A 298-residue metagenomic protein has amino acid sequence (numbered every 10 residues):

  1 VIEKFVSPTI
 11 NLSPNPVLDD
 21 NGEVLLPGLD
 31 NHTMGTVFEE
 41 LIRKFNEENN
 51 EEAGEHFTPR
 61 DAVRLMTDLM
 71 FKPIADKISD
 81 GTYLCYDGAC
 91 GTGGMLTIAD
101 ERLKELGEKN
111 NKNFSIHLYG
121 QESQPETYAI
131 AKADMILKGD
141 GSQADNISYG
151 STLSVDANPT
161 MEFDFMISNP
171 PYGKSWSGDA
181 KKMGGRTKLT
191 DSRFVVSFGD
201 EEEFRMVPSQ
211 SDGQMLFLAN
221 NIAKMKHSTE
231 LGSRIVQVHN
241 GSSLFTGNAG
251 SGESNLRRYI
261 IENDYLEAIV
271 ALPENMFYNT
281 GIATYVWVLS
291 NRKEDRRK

Functional and structural regions predicted by a protein language model:
V1-N46: Long recognition/docking surfaces used for binding and targeting
E3, N31-G35, E39, R60 (+4 more regions): Non-catalytic, well-ordered alpha-helical scaffold segments
P27-N31, E52-R60, S211: Conserved phosphate/pyrophosphate-binding and hydrolysis machinery centered on Walker-type P-loop NTPases, extending
G35, E39-R43, E47, D68 (+3 more regions): Glycine-rich, acidic and aromatic/proline-enriched surface loops and short helix-turn segments that act as binding
R43-N50, F198-E202: Short glycine/proline-rich turn/loop motifs
H56-S168, G173-R186, N240-S242, A249-L256 (+2 more regions): Conserved S-adenosyl-L-methionine
M66, K132, E201-L289: Conserved Class I SAM-dependent methyltransferase catalytic core
S168, Y172-S175, D179-S211: Conserved catalytic motifs of ABC-family nucleotide-binding domains
